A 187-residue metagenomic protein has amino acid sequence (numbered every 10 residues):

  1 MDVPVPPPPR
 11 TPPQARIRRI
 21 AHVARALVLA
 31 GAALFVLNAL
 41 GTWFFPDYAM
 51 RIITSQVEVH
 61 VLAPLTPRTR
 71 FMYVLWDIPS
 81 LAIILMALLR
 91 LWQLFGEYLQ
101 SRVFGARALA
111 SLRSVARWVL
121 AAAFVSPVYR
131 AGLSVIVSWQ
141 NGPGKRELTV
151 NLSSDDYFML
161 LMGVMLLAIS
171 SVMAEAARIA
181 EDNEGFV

Functional and structural regions predicted by a protein language model:
D2-A39: Cytosolic juxtamembrane helix and N-cap/initiation of the first transmembrane helix
P13, L89-R113, E181-V187: Cytoplasmic juxtamembrane regions at transmembrane-helix boundaries
A21, R113-R117, R146-M165: Individual transmembrane alpha-helices with interfacial aromatic-anchor signatures
R25-W43, R113-R130: Hydrophobic alpha-helical membrane-insertion segments
Y48-P67: Perimembrane loop-to-helix junctions flanking transmembrane segments
V57, V128, G132-N151: Interfacial non-cytosolic loop connecting adjacent transmembrane helices
W76-E97, V164-R178: Transmembrane alpha-helical segments in integral membrane proteins
A82-L85, V119-V135, D156: Mid-bilayer segments of alpha-helical transmembrane spans in multi-pass integral membrane proteins that mediate
